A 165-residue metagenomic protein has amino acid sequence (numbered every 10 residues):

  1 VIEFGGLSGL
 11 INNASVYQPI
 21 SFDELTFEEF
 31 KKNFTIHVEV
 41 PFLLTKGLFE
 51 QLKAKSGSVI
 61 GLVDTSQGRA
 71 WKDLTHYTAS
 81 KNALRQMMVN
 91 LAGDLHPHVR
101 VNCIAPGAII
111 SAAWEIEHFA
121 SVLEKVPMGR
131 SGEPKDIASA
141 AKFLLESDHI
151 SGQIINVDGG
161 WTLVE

Functional and structural regions predicted by a protein language model:
S8, V16, D23-F42, I60 (+3 more regions): Catalytic Tyr-X3-Lys loop
N13-Q18, G160: Conserved NAD(P)H cofactor-binding loop of Rossmann-fold oxidoreductase domains
S21-F22, E29-K31, W114, V122: Substrate-binding pocket helix/loop in short-chain dehydrogenase/reductase
I36-A54, A92-G93, P97, K142 (+1 more regions): Amphipathic alpha-helical dimer-interface segment in Rossmann-like NAD(P)H-dependent oxidoreductases
S58-A83, M88-H96: Catalytic loop of short-chain dehydrogenase/reductase
R85, L95-I109, I150-V157: Conserved Rossmann-fold SDR core element
E117-D136: Catalytic Tyr-x(3-8)-Lys segment
E133-V157, T162: C-terminal substrate-recognition "lid" of short-chain dehydrogenase/reductases
